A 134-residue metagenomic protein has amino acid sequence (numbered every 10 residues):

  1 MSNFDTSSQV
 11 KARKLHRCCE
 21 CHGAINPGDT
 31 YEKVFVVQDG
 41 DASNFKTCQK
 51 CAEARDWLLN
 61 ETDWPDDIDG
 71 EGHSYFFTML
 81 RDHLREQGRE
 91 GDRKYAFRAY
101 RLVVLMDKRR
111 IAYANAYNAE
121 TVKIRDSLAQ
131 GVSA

Functional and structural regions predicted by a protein language model:
M1-S8, E61-A134: Short, intrinsically disordered terminal segments enriched in charged and Pro/Gly residues
N3-H16, V36-A42: Short, flexible, mixed-charge glycine/proline-rich loop motifs that serve as phosphate/nucleic-acid-contacting
A12, E20-D39: Short recognition patches in nucleic-acid-associated and regulatory proteins
C18-C21, C48-C51: Short cysteine-rich clusters marking metal-coordination/redox-active sites
I25, A52-R55: Cys/His-rich microdomains that often coordinate metals
T30-V36, L58-D69: Short cysteine/histidine-rich zinc-coordinating motifs and their immediately flanking basic loops
D41, K50-E53: A short Gly-Trp-Pro
K46-Q49, D56: Amphipathic alpha-helical interaction modules
